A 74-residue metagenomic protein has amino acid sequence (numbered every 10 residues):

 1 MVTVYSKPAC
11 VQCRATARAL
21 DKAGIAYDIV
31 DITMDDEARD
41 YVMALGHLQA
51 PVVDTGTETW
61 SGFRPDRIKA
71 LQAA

Functional and structural regions predicted by a protein language model:
M1, A73-A74: Short intrinsically disordered terminal tails
M1-I25: Local sequence-structure signature of Cys/Sec-based thiol-disulfide redox active-site neighborhoods
A17, G46, R64, Q72: Short, flexible helix/strand-to-coil boundary loops that buttress conserved ligand/catalytic motifs in alpha/beta
D21, D28, M43: Short polybasic/polar patches that bind polyanions
I25-A38, H47-Q49: Thiol-based oxidoreductase modules, predominantly thioredoxin-like and allied folds used for disulfide exchange
R39-D40, S61: Short Asp/Glu-rich motifs
P51-S61: A short, hydrophobic beta-strand/beta-hairpin element that forms part of a small beta-sheet core
